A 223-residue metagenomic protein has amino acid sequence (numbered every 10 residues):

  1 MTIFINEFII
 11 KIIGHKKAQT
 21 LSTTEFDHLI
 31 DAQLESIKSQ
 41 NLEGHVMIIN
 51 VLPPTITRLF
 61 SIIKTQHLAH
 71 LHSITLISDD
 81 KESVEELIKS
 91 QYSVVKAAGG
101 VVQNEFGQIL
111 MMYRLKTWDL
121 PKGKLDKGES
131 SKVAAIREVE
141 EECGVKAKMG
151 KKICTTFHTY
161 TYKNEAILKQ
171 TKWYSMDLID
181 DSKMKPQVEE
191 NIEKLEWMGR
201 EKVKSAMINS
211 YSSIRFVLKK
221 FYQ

Functional and structural regions predicted by a protein language model:
M1, K96, Q170-Y174: Short beta-strand micro-motifs in enzyme catalytic cores
M1-F26: Short Lys/Arg-enriched alpha/beta "domain-start" segment
T2-F4, L29-A32, T117, Q187-Q223: Nudix hydrolase/Nudix homology domain
H28-L29, I37, Q103-R137, E141: Conserved Nudix-box catalytic region and its N-terminal flanking loop in Nudix hydrolases and closely related
I37-T57: Short, intrinsically disordered low-complexity segments
L52-G99: Acidic, metal-coordinating catalytic segment for phosphate/diphosphate chemistry, firing primarily on the Nudix
G99, Q108, K194: Conserved beta-strand and immediately adjacent loop positions that scaffold enzyme active sites
L125-S212: Unchanged
